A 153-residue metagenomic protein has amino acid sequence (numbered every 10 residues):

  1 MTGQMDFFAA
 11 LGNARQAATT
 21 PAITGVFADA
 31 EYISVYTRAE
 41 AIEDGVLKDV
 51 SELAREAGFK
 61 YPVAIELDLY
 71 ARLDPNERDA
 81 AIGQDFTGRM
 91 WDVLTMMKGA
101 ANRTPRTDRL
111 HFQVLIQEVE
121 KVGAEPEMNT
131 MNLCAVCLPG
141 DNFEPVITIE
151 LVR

Functional and structural regions predicted by a protein language model:
T2-R106: N-terminal "domain-start" segment
A71-R153: Functional cores of ribonucleases/endoribonucleases
